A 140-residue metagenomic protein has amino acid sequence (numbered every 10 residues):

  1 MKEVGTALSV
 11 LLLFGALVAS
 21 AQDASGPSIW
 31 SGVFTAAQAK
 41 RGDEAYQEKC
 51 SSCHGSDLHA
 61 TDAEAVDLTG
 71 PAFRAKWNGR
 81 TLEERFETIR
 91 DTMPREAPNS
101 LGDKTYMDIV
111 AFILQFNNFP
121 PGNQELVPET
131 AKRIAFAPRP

Functional and structural regions predicted by a protein language model:
M1-V4: Positively charged n-region of N-terminal signal peptides that target proteins for export
A7-A16: Bacterial N-terminal signal peptides
L17-A21: Sec/Tat signal peptide C-region and signal peptidase I cleavage site
Q22-A45: Electrostatic cytochrome c docking/interface patches
S25-I29, E96-P140: Flexible coil segments in periplasmic/lumen-exposed cytochrome c-class electron-transfer proteins
V33-A39, D57-D91: Gly/Gly-Pro-rich "capping" loops immediately C-terminal to redox-active cysteine motifs in periplasmic/lumenal
G42, Y46-D57, I109, I113: The canonical Cys-X-X-Cys-His
S56, D91-T92, F116-F119: Generic structural signal for alpha-helix termini and adjacent loop/cap motifs
